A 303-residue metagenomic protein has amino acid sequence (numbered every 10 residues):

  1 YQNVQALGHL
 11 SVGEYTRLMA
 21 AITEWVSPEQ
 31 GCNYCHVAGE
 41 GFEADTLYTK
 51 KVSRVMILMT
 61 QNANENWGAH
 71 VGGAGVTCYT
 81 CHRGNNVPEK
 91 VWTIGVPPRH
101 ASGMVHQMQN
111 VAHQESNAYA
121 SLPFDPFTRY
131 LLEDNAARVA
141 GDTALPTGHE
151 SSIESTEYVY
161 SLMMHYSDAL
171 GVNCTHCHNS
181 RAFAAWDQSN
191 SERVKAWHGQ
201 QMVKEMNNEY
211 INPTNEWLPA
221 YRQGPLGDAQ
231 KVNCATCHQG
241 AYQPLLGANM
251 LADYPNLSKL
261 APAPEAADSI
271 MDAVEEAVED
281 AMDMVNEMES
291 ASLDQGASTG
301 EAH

Functional and structural regions predicted by a protein language model:
Y1-D125, R129-H303: Sequence context surrounding c-type heme c attachment/ligation sites in exported
